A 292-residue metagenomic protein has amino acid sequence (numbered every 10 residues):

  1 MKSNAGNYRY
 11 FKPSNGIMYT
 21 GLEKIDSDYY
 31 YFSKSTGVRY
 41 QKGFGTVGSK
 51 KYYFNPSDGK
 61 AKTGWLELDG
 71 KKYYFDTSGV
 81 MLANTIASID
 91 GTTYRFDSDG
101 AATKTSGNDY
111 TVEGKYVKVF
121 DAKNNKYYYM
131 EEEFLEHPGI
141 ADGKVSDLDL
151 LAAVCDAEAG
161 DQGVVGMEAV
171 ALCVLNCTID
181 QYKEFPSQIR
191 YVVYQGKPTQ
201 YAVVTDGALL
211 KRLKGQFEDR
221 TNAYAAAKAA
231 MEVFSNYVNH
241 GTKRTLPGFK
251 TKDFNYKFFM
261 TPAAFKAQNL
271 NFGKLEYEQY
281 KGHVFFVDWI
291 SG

Functional and structural regions predicted by a protein language model:
M1-E136: Extracellular adhesion/carbohydrate-binding repeat motifs centered on closely spaced tryptophans
P138-G292: Bacterial extracytoplasmic/cell-wall-associated proteins, especially those involved in peptidoglycan
